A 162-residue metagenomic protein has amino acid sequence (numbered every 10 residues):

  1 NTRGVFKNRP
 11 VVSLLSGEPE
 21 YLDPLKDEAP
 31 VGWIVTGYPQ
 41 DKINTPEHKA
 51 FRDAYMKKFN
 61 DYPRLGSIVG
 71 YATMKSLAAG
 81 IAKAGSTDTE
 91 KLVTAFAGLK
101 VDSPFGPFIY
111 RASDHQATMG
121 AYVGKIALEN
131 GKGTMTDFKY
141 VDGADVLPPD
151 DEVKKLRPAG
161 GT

Functional and structural regions predicted by a protein language model:
N1-T162: Extracytosolic ligand-binding ectodomains
